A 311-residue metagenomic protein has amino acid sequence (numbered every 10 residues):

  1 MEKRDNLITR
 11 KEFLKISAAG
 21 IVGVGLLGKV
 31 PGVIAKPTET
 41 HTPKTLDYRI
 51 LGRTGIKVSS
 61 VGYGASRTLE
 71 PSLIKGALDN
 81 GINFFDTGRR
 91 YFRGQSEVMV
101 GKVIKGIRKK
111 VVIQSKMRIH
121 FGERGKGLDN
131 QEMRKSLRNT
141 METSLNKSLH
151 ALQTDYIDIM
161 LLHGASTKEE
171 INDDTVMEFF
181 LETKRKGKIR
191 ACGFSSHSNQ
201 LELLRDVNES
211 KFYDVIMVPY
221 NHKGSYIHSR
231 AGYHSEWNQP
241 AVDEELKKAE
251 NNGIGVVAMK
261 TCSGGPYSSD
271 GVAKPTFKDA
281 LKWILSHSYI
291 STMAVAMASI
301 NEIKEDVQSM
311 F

Functional and structural regions predicted by a protein language model:
M1-V22: N-terminal secretory signal peptides and thylakoid transit peptides that target proteins across membranes
K11, R93, G164-F311: Beta/alpha (TIM)-barrel catalytic core signal, keyed to glycine-rich beta->alpha loops juxtaposed to Asp/Glu that bind
K29-V61: C-terminal segment of N-terminal export signals and the immediately downstream linker at the start of the mature
L51, Y63, F85, V100 (+6 more regions): Conserved, mostly hydrophobic/aromatic
T68-A77, L137-A151, N199-D206, F277-L281: Short, acidic/polar
A77-D79, G101-R108, H150-Q153, V207-K211 (+1 more regions): Acidic (Asp/Glu)-rich catalytic clusters
D86-I104, K168: Glycine-rich, proline-tolerant flexible connector loops at the mouths of alpha/beta enzymes
H150-K168: Active-site groove signature of glycoside hydrolases
